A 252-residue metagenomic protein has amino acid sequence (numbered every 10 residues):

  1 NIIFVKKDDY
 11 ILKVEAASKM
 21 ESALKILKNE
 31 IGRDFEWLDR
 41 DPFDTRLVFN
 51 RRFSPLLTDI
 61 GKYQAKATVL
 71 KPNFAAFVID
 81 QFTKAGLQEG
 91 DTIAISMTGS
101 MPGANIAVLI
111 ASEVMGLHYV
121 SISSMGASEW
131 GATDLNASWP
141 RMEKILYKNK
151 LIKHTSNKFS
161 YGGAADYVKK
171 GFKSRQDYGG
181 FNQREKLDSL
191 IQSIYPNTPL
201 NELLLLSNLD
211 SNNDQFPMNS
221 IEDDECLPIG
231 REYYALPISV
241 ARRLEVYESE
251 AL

Functional and structural regions predicted by a protein language model:
N1-I2, V14-T68, P72: Short, compositionally biased "basic patch" segments
K7-L12: Juxtamembrane extracytosolic/periplasmic "stalk" immediately C-terminal to the first targeting helix
I60, L117, M125, E143-I145: Conserved catalytic alpha/beta core of Sir2/sirtuin-type deacylases, generalized to analogous enzyme cores that bind
K66-T68, I110, F216: Mature extracellular/secreted ectodomains of secretory-pathway proteins
N73-A85, E89-S138: Membrane-embedded segments
A137-A251: A substrate-binding/cap region within the structured catalytic cores of diverse enzymes
